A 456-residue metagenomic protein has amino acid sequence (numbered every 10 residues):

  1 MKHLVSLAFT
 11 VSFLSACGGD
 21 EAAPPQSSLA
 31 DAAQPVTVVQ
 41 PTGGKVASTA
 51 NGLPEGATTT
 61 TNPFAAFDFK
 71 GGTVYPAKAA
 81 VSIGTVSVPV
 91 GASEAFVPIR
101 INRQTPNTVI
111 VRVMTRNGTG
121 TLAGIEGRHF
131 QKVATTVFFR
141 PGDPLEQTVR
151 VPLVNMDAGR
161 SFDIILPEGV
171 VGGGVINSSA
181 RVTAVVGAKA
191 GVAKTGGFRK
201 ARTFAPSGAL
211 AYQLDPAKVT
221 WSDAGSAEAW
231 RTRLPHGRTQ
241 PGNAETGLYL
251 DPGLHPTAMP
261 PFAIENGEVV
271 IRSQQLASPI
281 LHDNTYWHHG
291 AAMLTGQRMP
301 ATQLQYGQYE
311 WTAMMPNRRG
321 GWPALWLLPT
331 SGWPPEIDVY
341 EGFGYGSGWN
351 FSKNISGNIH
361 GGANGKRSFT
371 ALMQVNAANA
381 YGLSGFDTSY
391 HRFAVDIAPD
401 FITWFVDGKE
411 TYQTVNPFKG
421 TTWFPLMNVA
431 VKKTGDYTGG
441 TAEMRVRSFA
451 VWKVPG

Functional and structural regions predicted by a protein language model:
M1-T10: Sec-dependent signal peptide recognition, specifically the positively charged N-region followed immediately by
H3, N177-A180, G439-V446: Short glycine/proline-enriched turn or capping motifs at secondary-structure junctions
L14-A16: C-terminal motif of bacterial Sec signal peptides marking the signal peptidase cleavage site
G18-P25: Bacterial lipoprotein signal-peptidase II cleavage site
E21, P35-T195: Short boundary segments that mark the start of a structured unit
P24, V36-G56, A190-G456: GH16 jelly-roll
Q26-A32: Surface-exposed, glycine/proline- and aromatic-rich loop segments on solvent-exposed faces across compartments
